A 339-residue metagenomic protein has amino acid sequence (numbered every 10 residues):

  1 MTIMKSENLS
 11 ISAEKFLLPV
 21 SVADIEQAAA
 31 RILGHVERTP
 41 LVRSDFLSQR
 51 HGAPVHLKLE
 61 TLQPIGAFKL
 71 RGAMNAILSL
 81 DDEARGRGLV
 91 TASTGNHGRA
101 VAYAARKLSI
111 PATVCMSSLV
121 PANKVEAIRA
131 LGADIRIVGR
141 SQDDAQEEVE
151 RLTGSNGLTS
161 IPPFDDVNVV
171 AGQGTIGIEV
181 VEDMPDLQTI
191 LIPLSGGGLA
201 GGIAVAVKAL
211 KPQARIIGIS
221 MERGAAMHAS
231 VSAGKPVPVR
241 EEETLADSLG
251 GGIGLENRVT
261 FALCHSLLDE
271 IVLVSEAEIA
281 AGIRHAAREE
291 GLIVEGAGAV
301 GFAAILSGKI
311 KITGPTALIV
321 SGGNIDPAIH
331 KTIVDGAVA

Functional and structural regions predicted by a protein language model:
T2-A339: PLP-dependent amino-acid enzyme catalytic core
